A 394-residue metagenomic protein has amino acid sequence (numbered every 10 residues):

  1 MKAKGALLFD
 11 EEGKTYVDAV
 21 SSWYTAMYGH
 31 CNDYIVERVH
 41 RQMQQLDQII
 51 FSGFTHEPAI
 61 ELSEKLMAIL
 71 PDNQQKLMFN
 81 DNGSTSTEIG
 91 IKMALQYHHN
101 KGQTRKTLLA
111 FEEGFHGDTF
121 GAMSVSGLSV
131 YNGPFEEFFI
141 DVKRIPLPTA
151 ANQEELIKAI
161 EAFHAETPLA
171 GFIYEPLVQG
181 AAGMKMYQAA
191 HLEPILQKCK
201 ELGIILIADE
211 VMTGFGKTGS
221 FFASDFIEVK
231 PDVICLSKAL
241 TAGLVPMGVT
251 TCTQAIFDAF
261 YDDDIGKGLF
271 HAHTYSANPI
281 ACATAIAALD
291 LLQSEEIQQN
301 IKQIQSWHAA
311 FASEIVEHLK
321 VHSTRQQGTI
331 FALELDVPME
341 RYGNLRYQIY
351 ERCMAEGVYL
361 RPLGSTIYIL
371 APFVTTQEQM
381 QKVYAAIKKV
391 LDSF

Functional and structural regions predicted by a protein language model:
M1-F394: Conserved N-terminal phosphate-binding loop of PLP-dependent enzymes in the Aspartate aminotransferase
